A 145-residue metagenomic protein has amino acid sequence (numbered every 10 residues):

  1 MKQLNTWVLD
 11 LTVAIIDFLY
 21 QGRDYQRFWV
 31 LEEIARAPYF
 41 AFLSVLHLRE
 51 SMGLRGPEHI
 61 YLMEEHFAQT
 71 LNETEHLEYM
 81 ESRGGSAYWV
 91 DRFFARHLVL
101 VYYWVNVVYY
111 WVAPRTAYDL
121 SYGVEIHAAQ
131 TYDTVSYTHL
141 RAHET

Functional and structural regions predicted by a protein language model:
L4-L19, E33-R49: Alpha-helical and coiled-coil interaction segments, frequently adjacent to or embedded within charge-biased
D17-R27, L54-G56, M80-S121: Acidic/His metal-coordination segments adjacent to aromatic residues that form catalytic metal sites in metalloenzymes
Q26, V30-E33, L62: Hydrophobic alpha-helical segments of membrane proteins, primarily the transmembrane helices and their short helical
L43-L46, E64-R92: Conserved alpha-helical segments that form or flank metal/cofactor-binding pockets of metalloenzymes
S44, V105-V108, V112, I126-A129: Alpha-helical transmembrane segments of eukaryotic organelle membrane transporters and related multi-pass membrane
I60-N72, D91-W104, A128: Long, hydrophobic, well-ordered secondary-structure blocks that form the structural core and pocket-lining surfaces
E65-Q69, E78-G84, T116-S136: A structural feature that tracks compact, well-ordered secondary-structure segments with a strong bias toward
T138-T145: Conserved small/polar residues in nucleotide/adenosyl-binding loops
